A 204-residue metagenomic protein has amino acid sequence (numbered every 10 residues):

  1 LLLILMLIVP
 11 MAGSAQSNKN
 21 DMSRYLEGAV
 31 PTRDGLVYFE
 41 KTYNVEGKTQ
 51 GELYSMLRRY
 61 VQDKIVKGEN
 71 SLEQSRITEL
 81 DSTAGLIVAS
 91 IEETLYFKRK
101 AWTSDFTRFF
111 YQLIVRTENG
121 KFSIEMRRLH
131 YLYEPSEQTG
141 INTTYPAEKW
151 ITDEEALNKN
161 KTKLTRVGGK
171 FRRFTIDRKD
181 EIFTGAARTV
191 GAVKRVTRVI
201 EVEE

Functional and structural regions predicted by a protein language model:
L1-N18: Bacterial Sec-dependent N-terminal signal peptides
Q16-E204: Ser/Thr-rich, low-complexity intrinsically disordered terminal regions
